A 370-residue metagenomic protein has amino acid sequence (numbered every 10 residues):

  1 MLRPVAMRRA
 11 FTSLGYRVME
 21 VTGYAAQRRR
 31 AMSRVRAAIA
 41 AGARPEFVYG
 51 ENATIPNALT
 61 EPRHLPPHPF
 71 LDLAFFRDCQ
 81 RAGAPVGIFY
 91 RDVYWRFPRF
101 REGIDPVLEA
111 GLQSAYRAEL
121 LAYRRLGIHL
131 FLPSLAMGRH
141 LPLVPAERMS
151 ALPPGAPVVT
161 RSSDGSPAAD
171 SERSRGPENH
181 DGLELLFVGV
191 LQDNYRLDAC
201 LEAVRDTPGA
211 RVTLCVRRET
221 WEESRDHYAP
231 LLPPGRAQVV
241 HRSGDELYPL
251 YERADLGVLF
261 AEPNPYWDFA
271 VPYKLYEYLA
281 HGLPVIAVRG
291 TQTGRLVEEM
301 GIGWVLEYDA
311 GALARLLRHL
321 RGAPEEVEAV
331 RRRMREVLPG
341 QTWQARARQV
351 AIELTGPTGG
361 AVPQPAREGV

Functional and structural regions predicted by a protein language model:
M1-P4, P154-P230, G235-L247: Conserved catalytic-core segment of nucleotide-activated headgroup transferases in glycan assembly
M1-S33, A43, R81-G83, S171 (+1 more regions): N-terminal subdomain of nucleotide-sugar transferases
A38-L71, D78-F89, H129: Short N-terminal targeting/anchoring amphipathic segment
F70-R81, R96, P106-H129: Membrane-proximal helix-turn-helix segments that form the acceptor-binding/catalytic region of lipid-linked
Q113, R117-D170, H180: Donor nucleotide-sugar binding/catalytic pocket of nucleotide-sugar-dependent glycosyltransferases
A168, Y308-A310, G322-G356: A charged, aromatic-enriched C-terminal amphipathic alpha-helix characteristic of glycosyltransferases across folds
Y195, D245-E252, G257-E277, A287-R295: Nucleotide-sugar-dependent
G294-H319: Change "using UDP/GDP/dTDP sugars" to "using nucleotide sugars
